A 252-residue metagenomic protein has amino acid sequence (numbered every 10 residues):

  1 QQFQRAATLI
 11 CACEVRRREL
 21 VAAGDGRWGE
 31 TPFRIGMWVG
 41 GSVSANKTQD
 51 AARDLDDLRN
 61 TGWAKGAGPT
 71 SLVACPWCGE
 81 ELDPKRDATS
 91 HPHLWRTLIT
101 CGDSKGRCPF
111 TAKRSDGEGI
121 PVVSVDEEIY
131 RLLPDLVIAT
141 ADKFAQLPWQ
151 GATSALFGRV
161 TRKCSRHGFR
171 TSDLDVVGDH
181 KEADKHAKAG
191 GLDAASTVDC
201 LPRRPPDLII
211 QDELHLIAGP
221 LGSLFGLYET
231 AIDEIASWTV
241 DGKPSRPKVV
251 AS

Functional and structural regions predicted by a protein language model:
Q1-E14, I120-P121, D126-S252: Signature of the SF2 helicase/ATPase Hel1-core->accessory helical subdomain module
Q2-M37, G41-L58, A74-L82, T100-E118 (+1 more regions): Conserved helix-turn-beta segment of the N-terminal RecA-like "Helicase ATP-binding" lobe in SF1/SF2 helicases
T31, A67-A74, H93-T97, S104 (+3 more regions): Short metal-coordination and nucleic-acid-contact micro-motifs, chiefly zinc-binding Cys/His arrays
G36-P84, V198, P202-I210, S223-S252: Conserved P-loop NTPase catalytic core
T61-P69, D87-A88, P92, D116 (+3 more regions): Generic amphipathic alpha-helical segments used as scaffolds and interaction surfaces in large, multi-domain proteins
K85-T89, T111-I120, S172-G178: Short Cys/His-rich "knuckle" micro-motifs
P92-T111, R162-K163, H180-G190: Cysteine-rich micro-motifs
